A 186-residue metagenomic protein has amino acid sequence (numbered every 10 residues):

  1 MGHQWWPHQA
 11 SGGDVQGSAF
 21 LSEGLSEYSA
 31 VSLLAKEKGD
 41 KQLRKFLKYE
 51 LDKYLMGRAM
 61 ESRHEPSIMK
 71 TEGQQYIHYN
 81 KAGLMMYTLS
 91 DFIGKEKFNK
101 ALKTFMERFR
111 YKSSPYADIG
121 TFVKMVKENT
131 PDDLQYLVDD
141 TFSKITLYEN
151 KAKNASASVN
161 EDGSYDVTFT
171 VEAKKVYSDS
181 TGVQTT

Functional and structural regions predicted by a protein language model:
M1-T170: Hydrophobic alpha-helical and helix-loop surface patches within well-folded domains that function as non-catalytic
K144, Q184-T186: Short acidic, flexible loop segments centered on an aromatic residue
V171-Q184: Short amphipathic, basic-aromatic surface patches that mediate peripheral association with negatively charged
